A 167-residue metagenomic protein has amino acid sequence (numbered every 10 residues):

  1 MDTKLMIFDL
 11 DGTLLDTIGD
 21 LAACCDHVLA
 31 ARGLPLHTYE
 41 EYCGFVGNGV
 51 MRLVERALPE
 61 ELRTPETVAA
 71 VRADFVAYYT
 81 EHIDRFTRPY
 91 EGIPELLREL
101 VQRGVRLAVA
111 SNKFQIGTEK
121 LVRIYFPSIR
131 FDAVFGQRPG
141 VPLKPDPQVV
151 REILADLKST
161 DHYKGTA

Functional and structural regions predicted by a protein language model:
M1-G44: Active-site neighborhood of HAD-like aspartate-dependent phosphohydrolases
D2, T80-V109, Q115-R123, P147 (+1 more regions): Short, acidic loop-to-helix structural element flanking the phosphoryl-transfer center in phosphate-processing enzymes
F8-L10, F75, F131, V150: Conserved hydrophobic/aromatic "anchor" residues that stabilize well-ordered secondary structure elements
D20, G49-R52, E95, I116-G117: Short alpha-helical
A30-P35, E60-E66, R103, F126-R130 (+1 more regions): Short helix-capping segments at alpha-helix termini
A31-E61, E91: Alpha-helical substrate-recognition element adjacent to the catalytic core
R56-P94: Metal-dependent phosphoesterase signature
R85-R88, F114-A167: Substrate-recognition "cap/lid" segment bordering the active-site pocket of phosphatases
